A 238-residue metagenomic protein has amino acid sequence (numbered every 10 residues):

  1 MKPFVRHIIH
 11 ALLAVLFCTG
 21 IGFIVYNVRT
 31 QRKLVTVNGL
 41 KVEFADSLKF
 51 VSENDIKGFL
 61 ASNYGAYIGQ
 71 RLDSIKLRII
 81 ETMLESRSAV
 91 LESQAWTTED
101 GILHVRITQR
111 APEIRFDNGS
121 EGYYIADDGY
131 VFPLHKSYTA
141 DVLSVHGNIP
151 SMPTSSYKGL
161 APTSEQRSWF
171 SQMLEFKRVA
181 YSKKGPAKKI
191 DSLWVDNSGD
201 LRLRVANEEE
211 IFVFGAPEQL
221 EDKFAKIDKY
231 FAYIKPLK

Functional and structural regions predicted by a protein language model:
M1-V42, F59-R71, I75-R78, T82-S86 (+1 more regions): Charged, solvent-exposed interaction patches on well-folded alpha/beta domains that mediate macromolecular contacts
V37-D55: Short extracytoplasmic/periplasmic juxtamembrane "stem" segments immediately C-terminal to an N-terminal membrane anchor
